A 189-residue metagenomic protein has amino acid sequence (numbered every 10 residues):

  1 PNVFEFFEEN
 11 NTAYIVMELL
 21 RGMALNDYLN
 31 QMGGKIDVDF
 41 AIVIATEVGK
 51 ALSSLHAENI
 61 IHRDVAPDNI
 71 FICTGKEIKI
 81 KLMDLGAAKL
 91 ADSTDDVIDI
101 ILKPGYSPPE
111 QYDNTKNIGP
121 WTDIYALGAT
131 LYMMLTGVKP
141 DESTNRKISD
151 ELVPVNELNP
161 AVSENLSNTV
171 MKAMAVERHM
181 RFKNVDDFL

Functional and structural regions predicted by a protein language model:
F6: Activation-segment/catalytic-loop signature of the eukaryotic protein kinase fold
N10-A24, Y28: Conserved short submotifs of the Hanks-type protein kinase catalytic core that shape the nucleotide-binding pocket
I44-A45: Activation segment signature within eukaryotic-like protein kinase domains
G49-I60: Protein kinase catalytic-loop region centered on the HRD/HxD motif
N69-L82: Conserved protein kinase catalytic/activation segment
I80, D92-I101: Regulatory activation segment
G105-L189: C-terminal lobe helix-coil module of Hanks-type protein kinase domains
